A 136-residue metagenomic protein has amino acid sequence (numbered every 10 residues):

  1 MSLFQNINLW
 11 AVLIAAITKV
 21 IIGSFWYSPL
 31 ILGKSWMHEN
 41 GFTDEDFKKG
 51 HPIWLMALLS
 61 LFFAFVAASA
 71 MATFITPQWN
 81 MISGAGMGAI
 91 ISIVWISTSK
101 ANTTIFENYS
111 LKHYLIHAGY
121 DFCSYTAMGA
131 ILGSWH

Functional and structural regions predicted by a protein language model:
M1-H136: Juxtamembrane/disordered regions of integral membrane proteins
